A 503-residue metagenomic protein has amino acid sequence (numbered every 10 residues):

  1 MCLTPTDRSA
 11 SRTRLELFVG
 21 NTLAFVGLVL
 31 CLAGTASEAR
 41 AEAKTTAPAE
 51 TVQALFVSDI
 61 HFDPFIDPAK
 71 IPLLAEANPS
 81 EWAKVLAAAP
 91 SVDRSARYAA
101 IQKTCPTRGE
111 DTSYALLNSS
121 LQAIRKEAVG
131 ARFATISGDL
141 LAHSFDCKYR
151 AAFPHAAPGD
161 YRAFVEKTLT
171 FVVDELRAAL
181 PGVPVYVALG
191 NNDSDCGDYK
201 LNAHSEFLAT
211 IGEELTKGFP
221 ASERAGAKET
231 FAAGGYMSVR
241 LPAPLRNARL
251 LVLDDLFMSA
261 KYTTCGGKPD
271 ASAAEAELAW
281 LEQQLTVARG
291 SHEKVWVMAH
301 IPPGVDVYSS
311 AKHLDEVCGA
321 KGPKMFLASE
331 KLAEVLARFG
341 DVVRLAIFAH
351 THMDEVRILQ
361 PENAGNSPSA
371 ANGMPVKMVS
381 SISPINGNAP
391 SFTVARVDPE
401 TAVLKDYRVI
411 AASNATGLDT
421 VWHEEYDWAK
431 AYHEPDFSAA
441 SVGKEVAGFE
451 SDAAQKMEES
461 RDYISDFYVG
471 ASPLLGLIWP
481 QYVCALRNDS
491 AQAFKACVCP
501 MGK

Functional and structural regions predicted by a protein language model:
M1-L17: N-terminal secretory signal peptides that target proteins for export/translocation
G20-G34: Bacterial N-terminal signal peptides
L32-A43: Signal peptide processing junction and immediate N-terminal pro/mature segment of secreted/exported proteins
E42-I136, F207-S291, E334, M353-K503: Metal-dependent phosphoesterase/phosphodiesterase active-site architecture
F56-S58, R132-D139, P181-N191, V297-H300 (+3 more regions): Active-site neighborhood of phospho(di)ester-bond hydrolases with catalytic His/Asp-centered motifs
D63-P64, A142-F145, V187-D198, S259-K261 (+4 more regions): Active-site environment of divalent metal-dependent phosphoester hydrolases
P79-S95, A99-Y199: Core catalytic region of metal-dependent phosphoesterases/phosphodiesterases, especially metallo-beta-lactamase-like
A260, C265-L278, T286-V343: Active-site-proximal segments of metal-dependent phosphoesterases and phosphodiesterases across multiple
